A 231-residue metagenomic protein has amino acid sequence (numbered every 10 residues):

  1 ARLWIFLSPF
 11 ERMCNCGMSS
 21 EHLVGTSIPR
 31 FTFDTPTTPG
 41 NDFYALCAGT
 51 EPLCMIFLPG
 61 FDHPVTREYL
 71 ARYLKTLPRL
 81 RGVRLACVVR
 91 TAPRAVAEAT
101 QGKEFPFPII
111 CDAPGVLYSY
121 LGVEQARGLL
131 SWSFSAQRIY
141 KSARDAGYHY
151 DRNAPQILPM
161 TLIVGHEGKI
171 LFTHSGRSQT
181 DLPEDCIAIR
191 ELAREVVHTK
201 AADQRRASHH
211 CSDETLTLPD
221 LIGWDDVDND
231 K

Functional and structural regions predicted by a protein language model:
C14-A48: N-terminal "domain-start" segment that seeds a small globular fold
I28-P29, C54, L158-M160: Short loop/turn microsegments at loop-to-beta-strand junctions
F43-L74: Short active-site neighborhood of thiol/selenol oxidoreductases, capturing the structured segment around
R67-Y120: Structural microenvironment flanking redox-active thiols in thiol-disulfide oxidoreductases
D112-D181: Thiol/selenol-based redox catalytic cores and closely related redox-interacting motifs
R177-E195: A short, polar/charged loop-to-alpha-helix boundary motif
T199-K231: Cysteine/selenocysteine-centered motifs that mediate thiol-based redox chemistry or coordinate metal-sulfur cofactors
